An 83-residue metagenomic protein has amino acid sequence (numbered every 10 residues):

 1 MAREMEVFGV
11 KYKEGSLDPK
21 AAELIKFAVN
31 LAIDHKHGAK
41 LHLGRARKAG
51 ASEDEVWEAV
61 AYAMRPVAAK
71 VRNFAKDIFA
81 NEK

Functional and structural regions predicted by a protein language model:
M1-E23, G44-K48, A69-K83: Acidic, glycine/proline-rich low-complexity segments that act as flexible tails and inter-domain linkers
P19, H37, D54-W57: Short, solvent-exposed positions on alpha-helices
A21-N30, W57-A63: Alpha-helical scaffold segments that form or flank carboxylate-/histidine-based iron centers
I25, V29-L41, P66: Short, thiol/selenol-centered motifs that function as redox-active sites or metal-ligating centers
A51: Winged helix-turn-helix DNA-binding recognition segment
E58-F74: Preference for long, well-ordered alpha-helical segments
